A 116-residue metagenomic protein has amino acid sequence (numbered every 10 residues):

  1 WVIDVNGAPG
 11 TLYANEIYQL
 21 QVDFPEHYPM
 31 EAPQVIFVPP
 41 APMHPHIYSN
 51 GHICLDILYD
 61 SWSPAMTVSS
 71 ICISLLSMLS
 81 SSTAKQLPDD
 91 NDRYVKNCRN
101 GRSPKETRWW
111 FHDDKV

Functional and structural regions predicted by a protein language model:
W1-E16: N-terminal onset of structured domains
D4, A32-V116: Domain-scale recognition of soluble eukaryotic interaction modules
P9-T11, E26, Y59-P64: A generic structural motif
A14-E16, E31-Q34: Short, hydrophobic/aromatic beta-strand segments
D23-P29: Proline-anchored loop/turn motifs at beta-strand termini and strand-loop-strand connectors
